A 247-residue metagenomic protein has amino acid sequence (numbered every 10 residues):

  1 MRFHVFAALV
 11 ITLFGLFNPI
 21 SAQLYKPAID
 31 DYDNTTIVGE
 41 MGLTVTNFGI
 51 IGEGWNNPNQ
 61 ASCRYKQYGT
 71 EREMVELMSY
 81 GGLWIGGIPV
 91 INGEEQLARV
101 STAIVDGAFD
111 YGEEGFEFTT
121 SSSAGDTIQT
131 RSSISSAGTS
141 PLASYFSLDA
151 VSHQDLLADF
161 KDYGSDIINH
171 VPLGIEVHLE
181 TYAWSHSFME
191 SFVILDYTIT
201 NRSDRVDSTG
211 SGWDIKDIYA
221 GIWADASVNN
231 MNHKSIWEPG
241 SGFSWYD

Functional and structural regions predicted by a protein language model:
M1-Y25: Bacterial Sec-dependent N-terminal signal peptides
A22-D247: A long-range scaffold signal marking pre-active-site subdomains of enzyme folds
